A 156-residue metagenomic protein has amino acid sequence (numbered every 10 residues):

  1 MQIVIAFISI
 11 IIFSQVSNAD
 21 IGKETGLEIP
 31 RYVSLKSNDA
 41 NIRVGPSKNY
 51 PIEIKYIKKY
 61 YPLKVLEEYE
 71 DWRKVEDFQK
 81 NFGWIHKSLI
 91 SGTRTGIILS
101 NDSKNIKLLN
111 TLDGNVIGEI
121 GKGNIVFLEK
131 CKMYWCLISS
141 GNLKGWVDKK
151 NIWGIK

Functional and structural regions predicted by a protein language model:
I5-I12: Bacterial N-terminal signal peptides
S17-V44, K55-K59, L66-Y69, R73-N81 (+5 more regions): SH3-family beta-barrel domains
K48: Extracytoplasmic Gram-positive cell-surface binding/anchoring modules and repeats
P51-I52: Beta-strand-rich domains and repeat architectures in extracellular enzymes and scaffolds, especially beta-propellers
